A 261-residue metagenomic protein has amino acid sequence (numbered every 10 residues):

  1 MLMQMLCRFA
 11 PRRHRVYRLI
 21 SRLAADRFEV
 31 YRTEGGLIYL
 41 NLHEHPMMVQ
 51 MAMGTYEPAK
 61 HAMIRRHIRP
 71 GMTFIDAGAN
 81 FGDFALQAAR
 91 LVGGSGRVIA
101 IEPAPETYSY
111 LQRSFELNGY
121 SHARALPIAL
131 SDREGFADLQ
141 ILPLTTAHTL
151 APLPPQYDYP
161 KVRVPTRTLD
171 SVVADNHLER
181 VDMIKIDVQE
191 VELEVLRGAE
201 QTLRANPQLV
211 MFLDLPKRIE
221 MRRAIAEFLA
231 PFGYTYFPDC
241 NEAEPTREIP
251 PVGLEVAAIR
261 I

Functional and structural regions predicted by a protein language model:
M1-S114, N118-H122, Q156, N176-L178 (+1 more regions): S-adenosyl-L-methionine
R27, S171-I261: Conserved acidic-Pro-Pro-aromatic motif
E44, A79-F81, P105, L130-D132 (+2 more regions): Short, glycine/acidic-enriched loop or turn micro-motifs at the edges of active sites
A59, D83, P105-E106, T145 (+2 more regions): Short alpha-helical
A88, L111, L139, V195-A199 (+1 more regions): Hydrophobic packing residues within well-ordered alpha-helices of enzyme cores
P105-E106, Q156-V164, F212-E220: Acceptor-substrate binding/catalytic loop of class I
S109-S171: S-adenosyl-L-methionine
